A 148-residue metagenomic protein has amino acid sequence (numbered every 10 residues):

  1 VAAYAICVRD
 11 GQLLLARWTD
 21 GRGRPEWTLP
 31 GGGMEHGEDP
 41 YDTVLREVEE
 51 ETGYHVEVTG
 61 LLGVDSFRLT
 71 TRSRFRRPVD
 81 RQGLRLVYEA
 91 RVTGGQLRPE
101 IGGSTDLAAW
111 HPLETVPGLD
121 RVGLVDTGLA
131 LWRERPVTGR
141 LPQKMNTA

Functional and structural regions predicted by a protein language model:
V1-L14, G33-H36, V87-E89: Conserved N-terminal beta-strand and adjoining loop/helix that marks the start of the Nudix/MutT-like hydrolase domain
V8, R22-R24, L29, V56 (+1 more regions): Short connector loops at helix/strand junctions that flank enzyme active sites, especially segments positioning acidic
L13, T59, R81-V87, A108: Structural motif
L14-L15, R98: General beta-strand recognition
R22-R24, L97-A148: Nudix hydrolase/Nudix homology domain
L29-L62, Y88: The catalytic Nudix box helix
F67-L97: Active-site-adjacent beta-strand/loop module that shapes the phosphate/pyrophosphate-binding cleft
